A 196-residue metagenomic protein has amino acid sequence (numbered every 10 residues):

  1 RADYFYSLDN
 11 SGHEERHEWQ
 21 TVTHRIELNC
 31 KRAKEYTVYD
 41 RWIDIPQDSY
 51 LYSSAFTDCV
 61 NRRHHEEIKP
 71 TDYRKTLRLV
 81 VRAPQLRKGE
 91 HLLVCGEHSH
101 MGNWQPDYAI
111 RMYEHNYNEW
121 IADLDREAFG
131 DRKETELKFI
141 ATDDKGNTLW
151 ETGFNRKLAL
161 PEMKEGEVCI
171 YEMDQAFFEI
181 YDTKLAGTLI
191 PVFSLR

Functional and structural regions predicted by a protein language model:
R1, L8-C30, Q85-R132, T142-M163 (+1 more regions): Aromatic-rich carbohydrate-binding modules that target alpha-glucans
S11-R62, T142-A186: Structured interaction patches on ligand/partner-binding surfaces of diverse proteins
N61-Y73: Beta-strand-rich domain onsets/edges
I68, A83-P84: Beta-strand elements of modular eukaryotic interaction domains
D72-T76, Y117-E119, E134: A general secondary-structure signal for short beta-strands and their flanking turns/coil in non-transmembrane regions
K75-A83, P191-L195: A short, amphipathic beta-strand motif
R78-V80, L93, K138: Beta-strand cores of modular interaction/reader domains in eukaryotic scaffold and signaling proteins, especially PDZ
